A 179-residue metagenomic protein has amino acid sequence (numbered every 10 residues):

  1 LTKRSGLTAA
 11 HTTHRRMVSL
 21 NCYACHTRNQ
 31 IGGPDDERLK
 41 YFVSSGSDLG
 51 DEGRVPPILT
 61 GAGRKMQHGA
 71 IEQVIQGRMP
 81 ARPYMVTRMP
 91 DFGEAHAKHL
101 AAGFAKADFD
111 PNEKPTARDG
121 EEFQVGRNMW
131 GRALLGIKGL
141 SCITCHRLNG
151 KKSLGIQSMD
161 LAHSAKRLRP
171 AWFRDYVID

Functional and structural regions predicted by a protein language model:
L1, S19-Q30, I71, M89-P90 (+6 more regions): The canonical Cys-X-X-Cys-His
L1, T60-Q76, Y84-K106, K166-I178: Periplasmic c-type cytochrome electron-transfer domains
L1-V18, G32, D108-I137: Electrostatic cytochrome c docking/interface patches
R4-A10, H14-Y23, R28, L154-K166: Repeat-solenoid scaffold signature
V18, L49-K65, M85, F92 (+2 more regions): Long, ordered, helix-rich scaffold segments
T27-N29, P34-Y41, P83-T87, A101-G103 (+2 more regions): Short, solvent-exposed loop/turn and secondary-structure capping segments
G32, V74, R78, R82 (+3 more regions): A short secondary-structure junction motif
R38-D51: Surface-exposed intrinsically disordered loops and tails
